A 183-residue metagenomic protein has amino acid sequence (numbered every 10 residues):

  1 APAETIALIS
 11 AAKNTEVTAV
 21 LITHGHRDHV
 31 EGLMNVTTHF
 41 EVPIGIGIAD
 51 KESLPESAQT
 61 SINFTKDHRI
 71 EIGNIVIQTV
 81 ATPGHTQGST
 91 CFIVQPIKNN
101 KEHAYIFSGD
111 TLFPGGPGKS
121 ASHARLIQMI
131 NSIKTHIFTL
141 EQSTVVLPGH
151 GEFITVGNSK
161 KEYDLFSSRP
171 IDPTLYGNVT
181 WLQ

Functional and structural regions predicted by a protein language model:
A1, A49, T82, P117: Short strand-turn motif at the edge of the Rossmann-like AdoMet-binding core
P2-V76, H103, K161-P173: Active-site HxH/HxHxD metal-binding segment of metal-dependent hydrolases
T18-H26, I44-G47, A81-G84, I106-G109 (+1 more regions): Active-site neighborhood of phospho(di)ester-bond hydrolases with catalytic His/Asp-centered motifs
P55-E56, S61-N63, P83-Q87, I130: Short solvent-exposed loop/turn micro-motifs enriched in small/polar/acidic residues
D67-R69, I75-I93, Y105: Pocket-forming structural segment of enzyme catalytic cores
Q87-Q183: Metallo-beta-lactamase
